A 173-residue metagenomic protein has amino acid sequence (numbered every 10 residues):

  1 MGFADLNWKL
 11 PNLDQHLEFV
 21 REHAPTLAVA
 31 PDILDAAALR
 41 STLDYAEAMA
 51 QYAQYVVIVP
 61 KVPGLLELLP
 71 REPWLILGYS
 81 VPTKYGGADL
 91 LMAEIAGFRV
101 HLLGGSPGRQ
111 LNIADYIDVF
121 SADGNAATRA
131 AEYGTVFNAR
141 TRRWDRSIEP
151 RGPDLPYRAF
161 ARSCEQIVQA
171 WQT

Functional and structural regions predicted by a protein language model:
M1-A46, D118, G134, N138 (+1 more regions): Non-catalytic, usually N-terminal nucleic-acid engagement modules in DNA/RNA processing proteins
G2-F19, A24-G87, F98-G104, N125: Catalytic beta/alpha-barrel core
E18-F19, L66-L68, S106-G124, S163-Q166 (+1 more regions): Catalytic cores of alpha/beta
A37-A38, L66-E67, R109-N112, R129-Y133: Short catalytic/ligand-binding loop motif for oxyanion handling, primarily in non-cytosolic enzymes, centered on
T42, P70-E72, L91, A114 (+1 more regions): General "foldedness" signal
L66-L75, M92-V100, A139-P150: Hydrophobic transmembrane alpha-helix bundles
Y79-P82, G86-D89, A96, Y116-W144: Glycine-rich phosphate-binding active-site loops on the catalytic face of alpha/beta enzymes
